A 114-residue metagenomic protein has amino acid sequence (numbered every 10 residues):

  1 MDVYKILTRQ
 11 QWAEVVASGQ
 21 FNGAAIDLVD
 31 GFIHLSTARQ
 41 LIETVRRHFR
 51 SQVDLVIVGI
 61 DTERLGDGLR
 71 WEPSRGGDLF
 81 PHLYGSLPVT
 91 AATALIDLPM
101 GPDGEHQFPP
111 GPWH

Functional and structural regions predicted by a protein language model:
M1-H114: Conserved, structured core segments of small domains
